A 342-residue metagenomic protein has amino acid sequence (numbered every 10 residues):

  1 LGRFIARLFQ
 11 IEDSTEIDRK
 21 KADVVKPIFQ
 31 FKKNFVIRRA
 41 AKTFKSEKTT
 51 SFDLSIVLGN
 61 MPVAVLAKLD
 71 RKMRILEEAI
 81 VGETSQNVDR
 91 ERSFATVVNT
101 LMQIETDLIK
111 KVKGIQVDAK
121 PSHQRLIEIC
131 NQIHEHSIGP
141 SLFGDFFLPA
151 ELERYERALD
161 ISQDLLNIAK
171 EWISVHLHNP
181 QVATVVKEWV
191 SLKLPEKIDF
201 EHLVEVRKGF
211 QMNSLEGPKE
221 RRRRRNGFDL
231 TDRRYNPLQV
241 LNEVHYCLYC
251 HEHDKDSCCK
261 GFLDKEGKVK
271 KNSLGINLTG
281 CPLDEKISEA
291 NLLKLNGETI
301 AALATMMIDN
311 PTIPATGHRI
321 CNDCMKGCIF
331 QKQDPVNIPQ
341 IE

Functional and structural regions predicted by a protein language model:
G2-E342: Ferredoxin-type iron-sulfur electron-transfer modules and their immediate structural context
